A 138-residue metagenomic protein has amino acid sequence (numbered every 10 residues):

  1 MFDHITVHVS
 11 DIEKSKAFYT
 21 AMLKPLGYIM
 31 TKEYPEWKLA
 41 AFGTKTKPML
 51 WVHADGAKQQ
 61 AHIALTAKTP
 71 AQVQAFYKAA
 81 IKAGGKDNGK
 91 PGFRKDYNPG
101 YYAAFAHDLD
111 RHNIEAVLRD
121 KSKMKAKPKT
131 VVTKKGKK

Functional and structural regions predicted by a protein language model:
M1, G56-Q59, N98: Short glycine-enriched loop/turn motifs at secondary-structure junctions
M1-K16, I63, D120-K138: N-terminal beta-strand motif that seeds the catalytic metal site of vicinal oxygen chelate
V7-P48: Core segments of cupin and vicinal oxygen chelate
D11-E13, A64-D110: Vicinal oxygen chelate
T31, P35, D87-P91, H107-L109 (+2 more regions): Ligand-binding pocket scaffold of soluble enzyme catalytic domains
L39-K82: Long, continuous compositionally biased terminal/linker segments
L50, N88, I114-E115: Generic structural signal for well-ordered beta-strand positions
N98-P99, F105, A116-K123: Short beta->alpha transition motifs characteristic of CBS
